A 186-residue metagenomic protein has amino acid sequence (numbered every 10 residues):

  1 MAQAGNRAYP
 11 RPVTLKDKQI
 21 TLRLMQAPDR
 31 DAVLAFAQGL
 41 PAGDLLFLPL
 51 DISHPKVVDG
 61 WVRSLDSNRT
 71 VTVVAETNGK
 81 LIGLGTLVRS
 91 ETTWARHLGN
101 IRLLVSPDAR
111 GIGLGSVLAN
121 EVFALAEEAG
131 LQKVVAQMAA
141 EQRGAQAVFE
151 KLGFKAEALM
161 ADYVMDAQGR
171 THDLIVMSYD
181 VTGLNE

Functional and structural regions predicted by a protein language model:
M1-K16: Short acidic N-proximal helix/loop "leader" segments that mark the beginning of a domain or an inter-domain linker
K18-I20, N78-L84, H172: Glycine-rich phosphate/pyrophosphate-binding loop shared by adenosine-nucleotide-utilizing enzymes
T21-V33: A short beta-loop-alpha structural element at the N-terminal edge of CoA-dependent acyl/N-acetyltransferase catalytic
A35-P49: Helix-loop element at the rim of GNAT/NAT acetyltransferase active sites that forms part of the acceptor-substrate
L46, L50-D108, A119, D180-T182: Acetyl-CoA-dependent GNAT
R110, A136-Q146: Conserved beta-strand-loop-alpha-helix junction that forms the acyl-donor binding cleft
A119, A126-M138: Conserved GNAT acetyl-CoA-binding A-motif
V135-M138, E150, K155-H172: Conserved catalytic-core motifs of GNAT/GCN5-like acyltransferases
